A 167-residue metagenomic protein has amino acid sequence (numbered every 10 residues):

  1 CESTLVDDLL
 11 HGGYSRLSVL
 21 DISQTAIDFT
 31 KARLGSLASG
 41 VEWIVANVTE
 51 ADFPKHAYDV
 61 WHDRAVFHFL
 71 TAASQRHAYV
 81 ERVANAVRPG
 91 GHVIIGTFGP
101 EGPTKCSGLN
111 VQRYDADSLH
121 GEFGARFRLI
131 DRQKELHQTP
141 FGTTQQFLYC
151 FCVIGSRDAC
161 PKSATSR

Functional and structural regions predicted by a protein language model:
C1-H56, L70-R167: Class I (Rossmann-like) S-adenosyl-L-methionine-dependent methyltransferase catalytic domain, capturing the SAM-binding
D59: Conserved acidic residues
H62: A conserved beta-strand element that flanks and buttresses the S-adenosyl-L-methionine
A65-F69: Short catalytic micro-motifs in class I SAM-dependent methyltransferases
